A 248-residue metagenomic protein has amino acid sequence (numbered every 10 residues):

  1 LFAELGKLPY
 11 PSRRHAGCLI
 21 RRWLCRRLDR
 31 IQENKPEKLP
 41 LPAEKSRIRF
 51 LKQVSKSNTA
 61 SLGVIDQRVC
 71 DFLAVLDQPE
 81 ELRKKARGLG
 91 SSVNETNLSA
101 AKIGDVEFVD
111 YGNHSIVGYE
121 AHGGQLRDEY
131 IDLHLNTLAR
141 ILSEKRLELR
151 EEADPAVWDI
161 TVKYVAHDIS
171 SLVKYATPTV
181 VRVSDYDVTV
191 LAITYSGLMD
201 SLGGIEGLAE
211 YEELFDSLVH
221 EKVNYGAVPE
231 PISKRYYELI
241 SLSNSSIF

Functional and structural regions predicted by a protein language model:
L1-C70, L242-F248: Interdomain/boundary linker segments immediately adjacent to catalytic/signaling cores
R68-F248: Catalytic core segments in nucleotide and nucleic-acid processing enzymes
